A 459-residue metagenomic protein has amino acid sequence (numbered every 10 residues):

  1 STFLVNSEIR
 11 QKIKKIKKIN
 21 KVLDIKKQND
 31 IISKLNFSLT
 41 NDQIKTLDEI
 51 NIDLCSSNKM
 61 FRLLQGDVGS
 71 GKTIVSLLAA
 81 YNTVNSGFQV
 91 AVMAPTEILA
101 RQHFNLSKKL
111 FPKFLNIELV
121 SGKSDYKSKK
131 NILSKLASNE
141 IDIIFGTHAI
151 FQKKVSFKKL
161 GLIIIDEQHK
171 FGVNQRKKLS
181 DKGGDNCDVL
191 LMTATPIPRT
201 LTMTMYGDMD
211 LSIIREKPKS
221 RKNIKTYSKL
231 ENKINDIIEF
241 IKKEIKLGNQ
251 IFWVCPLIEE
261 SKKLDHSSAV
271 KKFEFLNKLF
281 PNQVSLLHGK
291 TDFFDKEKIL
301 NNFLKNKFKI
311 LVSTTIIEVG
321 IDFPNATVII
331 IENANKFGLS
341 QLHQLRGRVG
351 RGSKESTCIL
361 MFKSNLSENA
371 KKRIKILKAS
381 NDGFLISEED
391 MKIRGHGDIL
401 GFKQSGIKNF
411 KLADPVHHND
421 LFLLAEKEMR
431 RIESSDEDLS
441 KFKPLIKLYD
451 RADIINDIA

Functional and structural regions predicted by a protein language model:
S1-I16, L190-M192, I455: Structured, non-catalytic alpha/beta "coupling" segments that mediate domain-domain communication and provide generic
S1-L4, K242, C255, K378 (+2 more regions): Short, amphipathic alpha-helical segments that act as regulatory/interfacial helices in nucleotide-processing proteins
V5, K15-V22, E428, Y449 (+1 more regions): OB-fold/S1-family RNA-binding modules
V5-I13, F37, K59, Q250 (+2 more regions): Intrinsically disordered or highly flexible coil/loop and linker segments, enriched in small and charged/polar residues
K14-I19, C55, K59-K375: Inter-lobe coupling/hinge segments of SF2-like helicase ATPases
K17-L64: Conserved pre-motif I regulatory segment
N41-K45, Q102, D236, D420 (+1 more regions): Generic recognition of stable, solvent-exposed alpha-helical segments in well-folded globular domains
N301-I310, I317-P324, I329-E332, G347 (+3 more regions): Accessory helical-bundle/CTD segments and flexible terminal tails appended to RecA-like ATPase motors
